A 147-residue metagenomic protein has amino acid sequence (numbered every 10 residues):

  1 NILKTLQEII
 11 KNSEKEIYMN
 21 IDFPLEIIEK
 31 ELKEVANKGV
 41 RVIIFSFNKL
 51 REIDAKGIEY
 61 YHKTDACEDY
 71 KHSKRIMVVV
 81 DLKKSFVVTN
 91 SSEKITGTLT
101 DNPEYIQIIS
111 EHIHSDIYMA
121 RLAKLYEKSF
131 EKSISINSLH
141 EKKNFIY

Functional and structural regions predicted by a protein language model:
N1-E34: PLD-like (HKD) phosphodiesterase/transphosphatidyltransferase domain
I27-Y147: PLD/PLD-like phosphodiesterase catalytic module centered on the HKD motif
